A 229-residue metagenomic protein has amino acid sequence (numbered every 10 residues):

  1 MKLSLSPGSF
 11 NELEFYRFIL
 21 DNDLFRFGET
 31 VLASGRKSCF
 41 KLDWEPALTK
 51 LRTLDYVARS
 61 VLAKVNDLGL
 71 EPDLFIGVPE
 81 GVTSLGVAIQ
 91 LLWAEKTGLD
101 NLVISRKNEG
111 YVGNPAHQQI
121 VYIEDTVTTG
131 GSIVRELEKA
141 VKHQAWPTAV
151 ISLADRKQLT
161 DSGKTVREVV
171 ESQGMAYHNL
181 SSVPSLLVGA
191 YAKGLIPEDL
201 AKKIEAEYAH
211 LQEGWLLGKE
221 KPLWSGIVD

Functional and structural regions predicted by a protein language model:
M1-D229: PRPP-associated nucleotide enzymes
